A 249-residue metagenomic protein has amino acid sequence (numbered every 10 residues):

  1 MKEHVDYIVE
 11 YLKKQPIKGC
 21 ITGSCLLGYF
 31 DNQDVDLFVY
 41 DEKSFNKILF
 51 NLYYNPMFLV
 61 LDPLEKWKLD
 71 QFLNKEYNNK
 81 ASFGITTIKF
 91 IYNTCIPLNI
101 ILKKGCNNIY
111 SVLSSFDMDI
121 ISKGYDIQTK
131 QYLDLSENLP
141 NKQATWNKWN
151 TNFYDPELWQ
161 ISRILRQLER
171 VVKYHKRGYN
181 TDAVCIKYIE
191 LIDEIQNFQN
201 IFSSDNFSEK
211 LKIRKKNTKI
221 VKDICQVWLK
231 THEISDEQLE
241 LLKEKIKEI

Functional and structural regions predicted by a protein language model:
M1-I249: Catalytic cores of the polymerase beta-like nucleotidyltransferase superfamily and closely associated nucleotide
